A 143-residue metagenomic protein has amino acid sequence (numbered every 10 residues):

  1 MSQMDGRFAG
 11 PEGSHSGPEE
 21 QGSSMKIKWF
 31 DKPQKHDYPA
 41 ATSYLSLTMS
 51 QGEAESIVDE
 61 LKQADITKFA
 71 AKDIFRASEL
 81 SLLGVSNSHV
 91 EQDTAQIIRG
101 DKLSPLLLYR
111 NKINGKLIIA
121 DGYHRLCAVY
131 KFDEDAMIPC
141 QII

Functional and structural regions predicted by a protein language model:
M4, F8, P18-A70, S81-G84: An acidic, glycine-rich, mixed-charge low-complexity segment common to nucleic-acid enzymes
G13-S14: Short, intrinsically disordered terminal segments enriched in charged and Pro/Gly residues
K26-D37, L103-I143: A short, basic-hydrophobic beta/loop patch
L61-I118, Y130: Short alpha-helix boundary/capping and kink motifs at helix termini
